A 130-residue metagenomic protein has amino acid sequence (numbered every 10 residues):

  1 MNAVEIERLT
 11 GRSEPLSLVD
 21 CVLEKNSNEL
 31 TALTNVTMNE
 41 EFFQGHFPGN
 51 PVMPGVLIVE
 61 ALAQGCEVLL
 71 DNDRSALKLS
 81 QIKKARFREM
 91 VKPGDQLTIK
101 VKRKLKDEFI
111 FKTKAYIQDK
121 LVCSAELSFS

Functional and structural regions predicted by a protein language model:
M1-S13: Short aromatic-glycine motifs in intrinsically disordered, low-complexity regions
G11, S27-E29, V91-P93, K102-S130: HotDog/MaoC-like acyl-thioester-processing domains
E14-M53: Catalytic strand-loop segment that frames the active site of acyl-thioester-processing enzymes
V19, L79-I82, S124: Hydrophobic residues on conserved beta-strands that form the core of alpha/beta folds
D20-L23, K83, R88, K102-K104: Conserved positions in beta-strands of structured domains
P54, I58: Catalytic-loop motifs flanking and including active-site residues across diverse enzymes
A63-T98, I110: Hydrophobic beta-strand-centered segment that forms part of the acyl-chain substrate-binding groove
